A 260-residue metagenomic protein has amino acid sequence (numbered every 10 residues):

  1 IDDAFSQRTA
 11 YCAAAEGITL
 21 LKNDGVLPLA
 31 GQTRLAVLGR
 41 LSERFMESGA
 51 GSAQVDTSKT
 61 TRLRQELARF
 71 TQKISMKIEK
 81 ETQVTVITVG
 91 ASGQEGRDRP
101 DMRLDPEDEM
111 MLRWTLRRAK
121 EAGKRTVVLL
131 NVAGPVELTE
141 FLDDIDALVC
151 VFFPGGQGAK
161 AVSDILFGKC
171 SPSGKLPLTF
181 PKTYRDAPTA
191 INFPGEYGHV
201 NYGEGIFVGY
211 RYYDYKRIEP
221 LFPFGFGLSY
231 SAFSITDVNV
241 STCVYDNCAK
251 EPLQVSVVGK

Functional and structural regions predicted by a protein language model:
I1-K260: C-terminal non-catalytic regions of proteins with extracellular/luminal or membrane-system context
